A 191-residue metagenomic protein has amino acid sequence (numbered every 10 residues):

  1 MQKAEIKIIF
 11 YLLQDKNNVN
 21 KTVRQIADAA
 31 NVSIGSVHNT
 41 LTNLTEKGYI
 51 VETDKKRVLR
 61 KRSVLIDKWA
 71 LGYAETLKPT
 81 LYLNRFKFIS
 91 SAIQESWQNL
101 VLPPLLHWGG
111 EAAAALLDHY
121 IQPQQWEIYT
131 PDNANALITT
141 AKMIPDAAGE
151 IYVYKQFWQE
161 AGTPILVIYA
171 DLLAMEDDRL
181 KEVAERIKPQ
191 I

Functional and structural regions predicted by a protein language model:
M1-E5, N20-T22, K55-E75: Short, cationic-aromatic polyanion-contact patches
K7, Y11-D15: Short amphipathic alpha-helical elements of helix-turn-helix/winged-helix folds
N17-A29: Short acidic, hydrophobic short linear motifs in intrinsically disordered regions
V19-N20, I34, K55, L105: Alpha-helix N-cap/helix-initiation sites
T45-K55: A short, conserved structural fragment
A74-I191: Long, low-complexity, charge-rich intrinsically disordered regions
